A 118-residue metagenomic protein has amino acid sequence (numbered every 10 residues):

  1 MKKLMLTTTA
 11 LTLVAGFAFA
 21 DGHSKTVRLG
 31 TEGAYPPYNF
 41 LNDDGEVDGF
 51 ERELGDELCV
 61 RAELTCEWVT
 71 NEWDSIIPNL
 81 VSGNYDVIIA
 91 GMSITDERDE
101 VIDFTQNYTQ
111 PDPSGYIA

Functional and structural regions predicted by a protein language model:
M1-A20: Gram-negative bacterial Sec-dependent N-terminal signal peptides
M1-K2, S24, E97: Generic cytosolic/nucleocytoplasmic N-terminal low-complexity/intrinsically disordered segments
L11, I94-T95: Residue-level marker for beta-strand->alpha-helix junctions and adjacent short loops that shape enzyme
A18-F19, P78, F104-Q106: Short, flexible, glycine/charge-rich loop motifs used to bind or transfer phosphoryl groups or to couple energy/partner
H23-M92: Extracytoplasmic small-molecule ligand-binding "clamshell" domains of the periplasmic binding protein/Venus flytrap
S24, P111-P113: Sequence-level motif detector for i,i+2 pairs with an aromatic at +2
E97-P111: Ligand-binding "clamshell"
G115-A118: A bilobed periplasmic-binding-protein/Venus flytrap-type ligand-binding module shared by bacterial periplasmic
